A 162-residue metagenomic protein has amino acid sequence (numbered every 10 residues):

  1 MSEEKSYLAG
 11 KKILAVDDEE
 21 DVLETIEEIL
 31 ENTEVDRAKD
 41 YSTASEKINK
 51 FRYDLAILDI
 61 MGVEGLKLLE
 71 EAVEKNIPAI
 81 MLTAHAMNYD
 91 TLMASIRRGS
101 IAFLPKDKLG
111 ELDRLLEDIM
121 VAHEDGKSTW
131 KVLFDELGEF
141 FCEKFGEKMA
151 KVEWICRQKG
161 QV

Functional and structural regions predicted by a protein language model:
G10: Phosphate-coordination loops involved in phosphoryl transfer and adenosine-cofactor binding
E19-R37: Two-component/phosphorelay signaling modules centered on CheY-like receiver
E20, R37-L55, V63: Acidic, metal-coordinating helix/loop segments flanking the phosphotransfer/catalytic sites of two-component signaling
T25-I29, K47, E71, A94: Alpha-helical interaction/dimerization surfaces of two-component signaling modules
I57, M61, L69-A72, N76-D90: A short, hydrophobic beta-strand element within the central beta-sheet of small alpha/beta folds
K67, A86-D118: Alpha4 helix (beta4-alpha4-beta5 surface) of REC/receiver domains from two-component response regulators
V121-V162: C-terminal output/effector regions of signal-responsive regulators
